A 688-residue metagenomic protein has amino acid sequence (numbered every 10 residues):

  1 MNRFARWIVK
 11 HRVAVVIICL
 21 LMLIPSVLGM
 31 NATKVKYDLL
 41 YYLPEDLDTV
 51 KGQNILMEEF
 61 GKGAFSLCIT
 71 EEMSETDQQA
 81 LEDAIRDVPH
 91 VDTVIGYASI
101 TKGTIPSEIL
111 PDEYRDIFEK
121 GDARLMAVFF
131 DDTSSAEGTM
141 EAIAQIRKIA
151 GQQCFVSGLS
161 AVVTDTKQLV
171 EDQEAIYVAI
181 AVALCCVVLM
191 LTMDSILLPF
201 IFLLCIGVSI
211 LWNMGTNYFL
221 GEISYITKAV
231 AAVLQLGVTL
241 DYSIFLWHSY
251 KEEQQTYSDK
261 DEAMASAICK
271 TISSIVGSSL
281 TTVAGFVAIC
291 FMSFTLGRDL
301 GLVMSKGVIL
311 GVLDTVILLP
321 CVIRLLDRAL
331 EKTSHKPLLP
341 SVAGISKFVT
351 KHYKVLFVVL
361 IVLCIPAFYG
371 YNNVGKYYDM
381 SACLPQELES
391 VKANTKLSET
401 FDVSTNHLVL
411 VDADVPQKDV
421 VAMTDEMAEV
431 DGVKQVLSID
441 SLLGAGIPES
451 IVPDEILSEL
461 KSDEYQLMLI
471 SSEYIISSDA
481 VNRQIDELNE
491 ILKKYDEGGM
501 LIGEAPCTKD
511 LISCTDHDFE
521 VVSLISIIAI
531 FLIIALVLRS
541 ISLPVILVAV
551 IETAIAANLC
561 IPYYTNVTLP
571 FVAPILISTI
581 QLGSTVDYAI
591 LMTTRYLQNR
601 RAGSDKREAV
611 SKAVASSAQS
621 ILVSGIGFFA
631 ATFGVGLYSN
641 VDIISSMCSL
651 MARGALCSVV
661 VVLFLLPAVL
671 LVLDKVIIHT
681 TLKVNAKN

Functional and structural regions predicted by a protein language model:
M1-V35, S134-Y378, R483, K493-N688: Membrane-embedded transmembrane helical bundles of large multi-pass transporters/channels
P44-F65, T70-S160, G375-Y377, S381-L543 (+1 more regions): Structured non-transmembrane domains adjacent to transmembrane bundles in polytopic membrane proteins
